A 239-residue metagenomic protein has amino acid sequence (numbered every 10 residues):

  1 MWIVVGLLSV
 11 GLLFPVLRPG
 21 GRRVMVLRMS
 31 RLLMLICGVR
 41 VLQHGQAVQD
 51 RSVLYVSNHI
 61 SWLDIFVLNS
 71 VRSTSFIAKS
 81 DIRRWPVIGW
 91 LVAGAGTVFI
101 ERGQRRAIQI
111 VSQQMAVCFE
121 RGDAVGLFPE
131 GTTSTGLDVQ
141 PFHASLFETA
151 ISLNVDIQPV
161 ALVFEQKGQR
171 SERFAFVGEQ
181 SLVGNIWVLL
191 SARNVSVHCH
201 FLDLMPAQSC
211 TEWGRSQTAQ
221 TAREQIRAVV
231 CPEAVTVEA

Functional and structural regions predicted by a protein language model:
M1-G20, V24-R28, R40, G45 (+5 more regions): Membrane-interfacial terminal anchoring regions of lipid-handling membrane enzymes
V4-L27, M34-C37, A47-R105: Catalytic core of membrane glycerolipid acyltransferases/transacylases, capturing the structured, soluble-facing
I36, R40-H44, L63-I65, I77 (+4 more regions): Soluble, non-transmembrane catalytic domains of enzymes that act on hydrophobic metabolites at membranes
S52-L54, T97, G122-F128, D156: Residue-level preference for the first positions of well-ordered beta-strands
V87-G89, L137-W213: A cross-family acyltransferase "interaction/gating" segment
F99-E101, L202-A207, T221: Polar-ligand-bearing catalytic/cofactor-coordination segments of membrane-embedded or membrane-tethered inner-membrane
C118-F147: Catalytic-site beta-strand/loop segments enriched in glycine and acidic/polar residues
